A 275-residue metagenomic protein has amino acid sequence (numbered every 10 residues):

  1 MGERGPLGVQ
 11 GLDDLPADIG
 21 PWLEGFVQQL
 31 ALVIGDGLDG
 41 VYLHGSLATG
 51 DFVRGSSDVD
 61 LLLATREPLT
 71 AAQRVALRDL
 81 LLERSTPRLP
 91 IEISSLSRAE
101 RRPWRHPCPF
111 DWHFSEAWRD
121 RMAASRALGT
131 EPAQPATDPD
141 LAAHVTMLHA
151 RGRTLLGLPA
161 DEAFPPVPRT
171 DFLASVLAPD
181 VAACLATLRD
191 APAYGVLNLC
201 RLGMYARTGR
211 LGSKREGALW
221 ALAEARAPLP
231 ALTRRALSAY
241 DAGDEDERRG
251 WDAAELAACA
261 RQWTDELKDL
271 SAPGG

Functional and structural regions predicted by a protein language model:
M1-Y42, A72-Q73, G275: Helical scaffold of the NTase/Pol beta-like nucleotidyltransferase catalytic core
G2-L12, D79-T187, V196: Conserved NTP/Mg2+-binding pocket subregion across the NTase superfamily
L7-D13, L63, A242-E247: Glycine- and acidic
W22-G25, A76, N198, C259: Charged catalytic carboxylate motif
V41-D79, P90-S97: Catalytic metal-binding acidic patch
A48, E100-R101, R201-M204: Short, solvent-exposed loop/turn segments at secondary-structure junctions
P132-G275: Conserved nucleotidyltransferase catalytic core and NTase-mimicking acidic/glycine-rich helix/loop elements in nucleic
